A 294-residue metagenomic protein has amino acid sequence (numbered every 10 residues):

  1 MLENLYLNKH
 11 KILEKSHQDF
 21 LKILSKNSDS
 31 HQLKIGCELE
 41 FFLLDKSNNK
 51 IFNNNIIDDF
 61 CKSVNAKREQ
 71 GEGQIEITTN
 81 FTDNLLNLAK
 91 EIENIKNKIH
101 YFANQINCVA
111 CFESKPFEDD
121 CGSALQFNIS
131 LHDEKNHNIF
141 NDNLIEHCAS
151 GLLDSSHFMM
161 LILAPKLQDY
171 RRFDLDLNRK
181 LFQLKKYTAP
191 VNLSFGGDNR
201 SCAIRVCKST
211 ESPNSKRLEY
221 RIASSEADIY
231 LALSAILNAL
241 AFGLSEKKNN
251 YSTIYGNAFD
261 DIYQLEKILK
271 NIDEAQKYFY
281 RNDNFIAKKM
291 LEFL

Functional and structural regions predicted by a protein language model:
M1-L294: Glycine-rich, acidic/polar active-site loops that bind/position phosphate-bearing ligands
